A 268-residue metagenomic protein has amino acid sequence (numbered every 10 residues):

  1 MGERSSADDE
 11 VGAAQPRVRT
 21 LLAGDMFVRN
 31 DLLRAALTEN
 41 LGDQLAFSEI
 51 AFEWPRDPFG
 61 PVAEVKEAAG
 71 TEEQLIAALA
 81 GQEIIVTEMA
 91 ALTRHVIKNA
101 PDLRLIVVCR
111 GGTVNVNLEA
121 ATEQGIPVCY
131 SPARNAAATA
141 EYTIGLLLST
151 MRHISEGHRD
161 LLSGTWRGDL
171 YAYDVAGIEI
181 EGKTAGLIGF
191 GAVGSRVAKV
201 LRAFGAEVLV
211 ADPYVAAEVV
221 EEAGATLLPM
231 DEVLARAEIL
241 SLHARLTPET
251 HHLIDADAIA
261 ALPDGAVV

Functional and structural regions predicted by a protein language model:
M1-Q82: N-terminal glycine-/charge-rich "phosphate-binding" loop or analogous flexible N-terminal tail
L79-I84, P101-L103, A235-L240, P263-A266: Short acidic/histidine-rich motifs immediately flanking catalytic phosphotransfer sites in two-component signaling
E88, C109, H243-L246: Short, well-ordered coil/turn residues at beta-beta hairpins and beta-strand->alpha-helix junctions within
L103-N117, A261-V268: ADP-ribose/adenylate-binding Rossmann-like module
C109-R110, I126-A137, M230-D231: Short beta->alpha connector loops at strand-helix junctions that form conserved, small/polar/Pro-enriched
V114-I126: Rossmann-fold NAD(P)-binding glycine/threonine-rich loop
Q124, P132-T184, K199: Phosphate-binding beta-alpha-beta segment of Rossmann-like dinucleotide-binding domains, i.e., the NAD(P)
Y173-D264: Rossmann-like dinucleotide/phosphate-binding beta-alpha-beta segment
